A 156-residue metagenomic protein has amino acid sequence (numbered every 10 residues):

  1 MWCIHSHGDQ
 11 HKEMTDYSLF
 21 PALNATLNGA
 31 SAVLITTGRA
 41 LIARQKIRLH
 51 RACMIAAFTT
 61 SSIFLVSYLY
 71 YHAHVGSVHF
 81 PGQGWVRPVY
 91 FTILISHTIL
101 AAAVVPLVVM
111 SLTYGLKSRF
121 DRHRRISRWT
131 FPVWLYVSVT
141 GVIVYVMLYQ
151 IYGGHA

Functional and structural regions predicted by a protein language model:
W2-A156: Alpha-helical membrane insertion/targeting regions
